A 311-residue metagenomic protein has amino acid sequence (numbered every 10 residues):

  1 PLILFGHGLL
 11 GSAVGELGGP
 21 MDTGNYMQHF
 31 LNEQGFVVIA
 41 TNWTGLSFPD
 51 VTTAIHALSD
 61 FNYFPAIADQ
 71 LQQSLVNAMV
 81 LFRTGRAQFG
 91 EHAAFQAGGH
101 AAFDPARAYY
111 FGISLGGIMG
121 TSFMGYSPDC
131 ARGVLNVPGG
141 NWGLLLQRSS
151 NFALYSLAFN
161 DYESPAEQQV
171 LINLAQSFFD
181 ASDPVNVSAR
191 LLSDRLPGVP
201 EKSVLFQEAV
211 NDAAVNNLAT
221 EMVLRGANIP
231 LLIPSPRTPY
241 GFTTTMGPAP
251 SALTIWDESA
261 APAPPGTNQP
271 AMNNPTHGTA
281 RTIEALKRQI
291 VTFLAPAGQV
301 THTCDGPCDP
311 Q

Functional and structural regions predicted by a protein language model:
P1-G99: Cap/lid segment of the alpha/beta-hydrolase catalytic domain
L2-F5, V37-N42, Y109-F111, R132-N136 (+2 more regions): Structural recognition of the beta-strand scaffold that forms the well-ordered cores of secreted hydrolase catalytic
G8-S12, T44-F48, L115-G117, G139-W142 (+1 more regions): Solvent-exposed loop/turn segments at secondary-structure junctions within structured extracellular/periplasmic domains
A13-G24, W43, P49-A54, S122-F123 (+3 more regions): Short, solvent-exposed loop/turn and secondary-structure capping segments
N25, H29-E33, F123-D129, L224-R225: Short, surface-exposed basic-aromatic patches at helix termini and helix-loop junctions that form
L31-E33, A102-F103, S127, P197-P200: Extracellular/periplasmic catalytic domains that process cell-envelope and extracellular macromolecules
D69-Q73, A131-Q311: C-terminal subdomain of alpha/beta-hydrolase-fold enzymes, centered on the catalytic histidine and its supporting
T84-S149: Primarily recognizes the serine-hydrolase "nucleophile elbow" in alpha/beta-hydrolase and SGNH/GDSL folds
